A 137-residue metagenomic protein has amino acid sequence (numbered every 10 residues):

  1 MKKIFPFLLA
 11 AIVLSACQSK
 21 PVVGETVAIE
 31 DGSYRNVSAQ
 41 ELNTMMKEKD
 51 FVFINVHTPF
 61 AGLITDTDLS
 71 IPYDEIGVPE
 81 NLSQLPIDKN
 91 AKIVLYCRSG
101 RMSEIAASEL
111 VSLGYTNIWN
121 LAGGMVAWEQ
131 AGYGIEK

Functional and structural regions predicted by a protein language model:
K2-P6, C17-F51, P59-K92, R101-K137: Rhodanese-like catalytic fold shared by cysteine-dependent sulfurtransferases and DSP/PTP-type phosphatases
Y96: Short, surface-exposed ligand- or partner-binding patches at beta-edge/loop junctions that are enriched in aromatics
